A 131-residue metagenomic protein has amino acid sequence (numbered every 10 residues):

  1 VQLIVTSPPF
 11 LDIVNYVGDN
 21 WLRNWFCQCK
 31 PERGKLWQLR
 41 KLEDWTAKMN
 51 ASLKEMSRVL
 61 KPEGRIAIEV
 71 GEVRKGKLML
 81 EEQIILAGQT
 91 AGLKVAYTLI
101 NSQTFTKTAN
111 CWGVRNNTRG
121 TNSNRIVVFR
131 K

Functional and structural regions predicted by a protein language model:
V1-K131: Class I S-adenosyl-L-methionine-dependent methyltransferase catalytic core
